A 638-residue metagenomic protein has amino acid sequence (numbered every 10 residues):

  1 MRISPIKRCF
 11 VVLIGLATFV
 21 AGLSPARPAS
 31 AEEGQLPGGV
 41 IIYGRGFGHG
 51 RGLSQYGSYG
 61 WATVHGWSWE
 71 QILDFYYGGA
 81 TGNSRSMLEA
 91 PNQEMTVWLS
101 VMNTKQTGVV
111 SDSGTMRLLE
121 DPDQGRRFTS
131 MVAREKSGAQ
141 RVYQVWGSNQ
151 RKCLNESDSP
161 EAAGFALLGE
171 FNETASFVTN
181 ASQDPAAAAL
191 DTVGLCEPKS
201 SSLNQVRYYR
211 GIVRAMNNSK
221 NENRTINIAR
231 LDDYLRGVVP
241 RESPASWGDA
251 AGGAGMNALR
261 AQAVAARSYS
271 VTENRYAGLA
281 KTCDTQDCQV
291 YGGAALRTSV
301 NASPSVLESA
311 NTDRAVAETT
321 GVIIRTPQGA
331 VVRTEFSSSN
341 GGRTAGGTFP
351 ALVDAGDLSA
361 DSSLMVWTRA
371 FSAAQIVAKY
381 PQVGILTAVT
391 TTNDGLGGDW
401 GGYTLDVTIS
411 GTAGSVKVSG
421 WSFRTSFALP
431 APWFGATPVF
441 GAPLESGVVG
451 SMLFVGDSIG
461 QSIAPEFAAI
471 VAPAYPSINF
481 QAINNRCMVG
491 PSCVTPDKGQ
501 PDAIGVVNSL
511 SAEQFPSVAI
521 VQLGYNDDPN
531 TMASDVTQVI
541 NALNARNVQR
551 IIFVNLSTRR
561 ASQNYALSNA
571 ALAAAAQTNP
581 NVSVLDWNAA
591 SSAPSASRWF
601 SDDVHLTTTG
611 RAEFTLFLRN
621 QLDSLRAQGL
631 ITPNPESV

Functional and structural regions predicted by a protein language model:
R2-S446, V604: Conserved, single-site charged/polar hotspot
G15, L23, V439-V455, I459-Q461 (+4 more regions): N-terminal secretory targeting modules
G46-H49, G79-A80, K105, D232 (+9 more regions): Solvent-exposed loop/turn segments at secondary-structure junctions within structured extracellular/periplasmic domains
G52, L99, K281, I323-R325 (+6 more regions): Structural recognition of the beta-strand scaffold that forms the well-ordered cores of secreted hydrolase catalytic
A62-W67, D74-T81, P240-P244, V264-R275 (+10 more regions): Sec-exported extracytoplasmic/periplasmic mature domains
V449-V455, I459-D535, R560-A566: Conserved SGNH/GDSL esterase-like catalytic core that processes O-acyl groups on lipids and polysaccharides
I520-N526, I540-N569: Active-site segments of SGNH/GDSL-like serine hydrolases that catalyze O-acetyl group transfer/hydrolysis on lipids
S562-V638: Catalytic His-Asp segment of secreted/periplasmic serine-dependent ester chemistry enzymes
